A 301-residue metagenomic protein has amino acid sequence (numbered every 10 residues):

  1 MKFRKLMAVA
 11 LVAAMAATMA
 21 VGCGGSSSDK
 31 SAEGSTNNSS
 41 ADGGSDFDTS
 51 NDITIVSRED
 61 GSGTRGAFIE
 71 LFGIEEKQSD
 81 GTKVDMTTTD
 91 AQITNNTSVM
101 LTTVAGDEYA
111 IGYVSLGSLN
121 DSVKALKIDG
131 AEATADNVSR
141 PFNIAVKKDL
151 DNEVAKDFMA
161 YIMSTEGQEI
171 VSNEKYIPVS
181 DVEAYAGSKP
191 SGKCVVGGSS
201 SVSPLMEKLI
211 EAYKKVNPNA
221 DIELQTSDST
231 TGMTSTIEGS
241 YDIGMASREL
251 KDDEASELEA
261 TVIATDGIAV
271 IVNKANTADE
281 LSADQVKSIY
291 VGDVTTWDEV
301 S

Functional and structural regions predicted by a protein language model:
M1-A10: Bacterial Sec-dependent N-terminal signal peptides
A13-A14: Repetitive helical segments and hydrophobic/amphipathic motifs
T18-G22: C-terminal motif of bacterial Sec signal peptides marking the signal peptidase cleavage site
G24-S301: Exported/periplasmic ABC-transporter solute-binding proteins
